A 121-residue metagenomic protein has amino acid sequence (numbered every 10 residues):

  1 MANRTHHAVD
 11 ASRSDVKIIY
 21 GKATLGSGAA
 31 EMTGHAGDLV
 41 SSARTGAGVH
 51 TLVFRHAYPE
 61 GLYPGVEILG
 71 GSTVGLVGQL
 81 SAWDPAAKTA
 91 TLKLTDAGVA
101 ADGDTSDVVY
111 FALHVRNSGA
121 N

Functional and structural regions predicted by a protein language model:
M1-Y58, A87-N121: Extracellular receptor-binding modules and their adjoining Ser/Thr/Gly/Asp/Asn-rich linkers
P59-P85: Terminal beta-strand-rich extracellular "head" domains that mediate receptor/glycan or other ligand binding
